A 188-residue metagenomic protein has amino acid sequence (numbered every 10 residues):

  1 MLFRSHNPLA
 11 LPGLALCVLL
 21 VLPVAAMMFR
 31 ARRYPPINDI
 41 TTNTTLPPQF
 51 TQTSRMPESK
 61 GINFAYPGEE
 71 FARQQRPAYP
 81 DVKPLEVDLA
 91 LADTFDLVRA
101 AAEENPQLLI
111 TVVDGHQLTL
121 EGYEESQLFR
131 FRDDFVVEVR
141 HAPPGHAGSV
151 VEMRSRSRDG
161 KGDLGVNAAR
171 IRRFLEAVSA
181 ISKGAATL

Functional and structural regions predicted by a protein language model:
S5-A31: Internal/C-terminal transmembrane anchor helices
P23-R99, N105-Q107, H116, A142: Membrane-proximal, non-transmembrane interface segments of integral membrane proteins
V82-L89, S155-G165: Second-shell loop/turn segments in exported
G115-E121: Short, hydrophobic/aromatic-rich segments at coil-to-beta transitions
E121-Q127: Short beta-strand segments that buttress and anchor functional surface loops
Q127-K161, E176: Beta-strand/loop substructures that line and gate deep hydrophobic ligand-binding cavities in soluble
G160-L188: A conserved amphipathic terminal alpha-helix motif
